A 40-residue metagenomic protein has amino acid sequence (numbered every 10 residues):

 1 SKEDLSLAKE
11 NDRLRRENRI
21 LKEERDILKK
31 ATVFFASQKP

Functional and structural regions predicted by a protein language model:
S1-P40: Residue-centric detector for conserved, function-critical "anchor" positions in compact interaction modules
